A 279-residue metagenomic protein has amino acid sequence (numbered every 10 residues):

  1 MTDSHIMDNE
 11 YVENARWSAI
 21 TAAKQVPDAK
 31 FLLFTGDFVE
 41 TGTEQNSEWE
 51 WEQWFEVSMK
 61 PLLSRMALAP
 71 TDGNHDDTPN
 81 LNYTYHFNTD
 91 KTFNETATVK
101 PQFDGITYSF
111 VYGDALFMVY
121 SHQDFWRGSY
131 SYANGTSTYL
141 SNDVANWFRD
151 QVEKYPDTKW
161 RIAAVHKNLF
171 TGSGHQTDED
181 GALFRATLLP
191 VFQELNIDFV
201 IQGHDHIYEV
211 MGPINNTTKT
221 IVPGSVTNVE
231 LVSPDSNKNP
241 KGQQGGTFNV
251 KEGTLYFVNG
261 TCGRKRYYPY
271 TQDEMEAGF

Functional and structural regions predicted by a protein language model:
M1-N46: N-terminal active-site segment of His-dependent metallophosphoesterases
M1-T2, F31-D37, S64-N74, Y120 (+3 more regions): Active-site neighborhood of phospho(di)ester-bond hydrolases with catalytic His/Asp-centered motifs
I6, V39, H75-D77, Q123-W126 (+3 more regions): Short, solvent-exposed loop/turn segments at secondary-structure junctions
E13-R16, Q176-N196: Short, motif-level signal for alpha-helix interfacial/capping segments enriched in acidic residues and aromatics/proline
A19-A23, T107, L189: Short hydrophobic/charged patches on amphipathic alpha-helices used for structural packing and interfaces
A22-K24, V152, F192: Short hydrophobic patches on amphipathic alpha-helices that form coiled-coil/helix-mediated interaction surfaces
A29, F34-G42, Y155-G174: Short acidic, glycine-rich surface-loop motifs adjacent to enzyme active sites
Q45-D157, E179, T187, P213-F279: Extended active-site neighborhood of metal-dependent phosphoesterases/phosphodiesterases
